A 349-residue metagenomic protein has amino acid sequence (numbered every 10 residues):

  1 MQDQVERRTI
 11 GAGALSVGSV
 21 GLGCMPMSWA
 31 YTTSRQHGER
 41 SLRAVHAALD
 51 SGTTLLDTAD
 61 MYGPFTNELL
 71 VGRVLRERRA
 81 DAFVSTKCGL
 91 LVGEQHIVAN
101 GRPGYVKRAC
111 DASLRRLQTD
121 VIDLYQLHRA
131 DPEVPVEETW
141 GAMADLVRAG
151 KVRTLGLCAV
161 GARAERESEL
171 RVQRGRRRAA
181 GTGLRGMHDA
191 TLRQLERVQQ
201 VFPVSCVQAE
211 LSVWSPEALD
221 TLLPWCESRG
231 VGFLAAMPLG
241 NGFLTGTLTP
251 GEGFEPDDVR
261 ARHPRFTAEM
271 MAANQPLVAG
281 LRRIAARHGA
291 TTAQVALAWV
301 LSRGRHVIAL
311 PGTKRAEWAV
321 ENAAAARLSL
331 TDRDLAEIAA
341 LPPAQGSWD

Functional and structural regions predicted by a protein language model:
M1-F83, R148, S347: N-terminal binding-site loop/beta-alpha segment at the start of enzyme catalytic domains that lines or forms
L22-C24, T58, T86, L124-L127 (+3 more regions): Conserved beta-strand positions
P26-E39, V92-K107, H128, E133: Active-site mouth loops of central-metabolism enzymes
R35-A48, G101-L117, H188-R197: Short, acidic/polar
A47, S51, R116-L117, G150 (+1 more regions): Structural motif
D81-G93: A short, structured active-site edge motif that brings together acidic residues
L114-E133: Active-site groove signature of glycoside hydrolases
A130-D349: Beta/alpha (TIM)-barrel catalytic core signal, keyed to glycine-rich beta->alpha loops juxtaposed to Asp/Glu that bind
